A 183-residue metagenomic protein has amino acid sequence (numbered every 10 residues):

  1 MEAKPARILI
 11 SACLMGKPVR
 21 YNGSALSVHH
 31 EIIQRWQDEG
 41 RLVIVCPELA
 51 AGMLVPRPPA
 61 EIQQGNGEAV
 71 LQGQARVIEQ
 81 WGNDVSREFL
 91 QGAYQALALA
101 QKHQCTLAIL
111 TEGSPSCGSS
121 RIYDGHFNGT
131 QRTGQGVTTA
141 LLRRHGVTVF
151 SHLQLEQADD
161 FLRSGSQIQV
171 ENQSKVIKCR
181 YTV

Functional and structural regions predicted by a protein language model:
A3-I8: Extreme N-terminal starter segment of soluble prokaryotic enzymes
C13, T111-S114, Q154: Short, well-ordered beta-to-alpha junction loops that form the rim of enzyme active sites and present histidine/acidic
G16-N22: Short N-terminal binding/cap micro-motifs at the start of the first secondary-structure element
L26-I78: Short, surface-exposed acidic-centric catalytic microdomains
R41, T133-Q157: Short, flexible loop segments at boundaries between secondary-structure elements
N83-A100: Glycine-rich anion/phosphate-binding loops
C117-T139: Short Gly/Thr/Asp-enriched flexible loops that form oxyanion-binding sites at enzyme active sites
T148-F150, Q154-V183: Basic, glycine-rich
